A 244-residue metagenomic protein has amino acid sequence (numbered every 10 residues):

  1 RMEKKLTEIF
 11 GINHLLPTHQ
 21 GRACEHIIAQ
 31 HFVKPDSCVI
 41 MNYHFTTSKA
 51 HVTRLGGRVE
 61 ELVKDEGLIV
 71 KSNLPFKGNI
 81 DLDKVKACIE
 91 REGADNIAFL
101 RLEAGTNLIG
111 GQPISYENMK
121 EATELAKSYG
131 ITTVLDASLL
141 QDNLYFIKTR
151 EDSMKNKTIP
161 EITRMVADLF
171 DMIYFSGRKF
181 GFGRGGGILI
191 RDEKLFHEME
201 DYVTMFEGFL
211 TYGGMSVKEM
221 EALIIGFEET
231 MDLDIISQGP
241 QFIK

Functional and structural regions predicted by a protein language model:
M2-K244: Conserved PLP-enzyme active-site core in the AAT-like
